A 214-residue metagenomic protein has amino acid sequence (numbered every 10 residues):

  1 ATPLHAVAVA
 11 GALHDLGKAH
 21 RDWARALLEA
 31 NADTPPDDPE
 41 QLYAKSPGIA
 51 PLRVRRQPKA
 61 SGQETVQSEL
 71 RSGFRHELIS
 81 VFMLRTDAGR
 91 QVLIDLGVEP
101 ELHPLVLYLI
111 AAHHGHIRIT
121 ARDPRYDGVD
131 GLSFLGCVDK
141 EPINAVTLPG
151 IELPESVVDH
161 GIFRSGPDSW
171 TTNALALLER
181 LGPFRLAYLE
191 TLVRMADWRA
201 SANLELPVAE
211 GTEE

Functional and structural regions predicted by a protein language model:
T2-G211: Divalent metal-dependent catalytic cores for phosphoryl transfer on phosphate-bearing substrates
